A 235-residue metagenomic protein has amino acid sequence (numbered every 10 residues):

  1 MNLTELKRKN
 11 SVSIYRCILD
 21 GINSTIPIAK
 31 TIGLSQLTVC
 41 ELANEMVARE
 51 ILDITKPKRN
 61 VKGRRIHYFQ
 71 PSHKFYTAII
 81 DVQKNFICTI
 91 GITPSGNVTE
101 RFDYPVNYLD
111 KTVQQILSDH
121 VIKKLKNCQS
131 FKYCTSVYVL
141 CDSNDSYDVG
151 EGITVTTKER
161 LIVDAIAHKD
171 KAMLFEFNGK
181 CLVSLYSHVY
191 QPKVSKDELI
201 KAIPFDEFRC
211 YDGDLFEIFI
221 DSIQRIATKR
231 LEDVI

Functional and structural regions predicted by a protein language model:
M1-A29: Extreme N-terminal segment that seeds HTH/winged-HTH DNA-binding domains in transcriptional regulators
V12, C40, E159-R160: Residue-level marker for well-ordered alpha-helical positions
R16, K30, N44, A48 (+3 more regions): Replace "anionic and nucleotidyl ligands
C17-D20, P94-N97, N144: Short connector loops/turns at beta-strand edges and beta->alpha or beta->beta junctions
D20-I54, R64: N-terminal helix-turn-helix
K58-N60: A short, glycine- and basic residue-enriched loop/turn that sits immediately adjacent to a domain's principal
G63-E100, K171-H188: Gly/Thr-rich phosphate-binding beta-strand-loop-beta motif of the actin/hexokinase/Hsp70
V98-I235: C-terminal regulatory/effector modules of DNA-binding transcriptional regulators
